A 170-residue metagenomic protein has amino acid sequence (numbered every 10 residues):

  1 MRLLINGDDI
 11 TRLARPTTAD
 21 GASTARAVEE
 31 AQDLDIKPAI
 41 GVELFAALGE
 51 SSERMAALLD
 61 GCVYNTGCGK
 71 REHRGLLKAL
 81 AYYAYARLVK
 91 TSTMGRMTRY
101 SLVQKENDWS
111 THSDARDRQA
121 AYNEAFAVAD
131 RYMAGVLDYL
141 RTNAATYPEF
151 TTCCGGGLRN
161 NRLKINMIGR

Functional and structural regions predicted by a protein language model:
M1-L77, T91-R99, V103, N107-D117 (+2 more regions): Conserved short "hinge" loops at termini or chain/domain junctions
